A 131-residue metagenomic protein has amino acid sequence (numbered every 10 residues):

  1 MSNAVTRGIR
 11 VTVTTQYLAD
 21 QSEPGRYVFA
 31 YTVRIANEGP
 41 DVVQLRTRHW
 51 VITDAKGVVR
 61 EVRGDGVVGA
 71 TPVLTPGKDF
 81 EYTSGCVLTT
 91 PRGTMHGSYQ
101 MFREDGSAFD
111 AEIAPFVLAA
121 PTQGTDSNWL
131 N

Functional and structural regions predicted by a protein language model:
M1-R26: Low-complexity, acidic Ser/Thr/Pro/Gly-rich terminal tails and inter-domain linkers that flank the onset of structured
I9, Y27-F29, V33, R46 (+2 more regions): Hydrophobic core residues within well-ordered beta-strands of beta-rich domains
Q21-G25, V42, T89-G93: Short glycine/serine/proline-enriched coil/turn segments at secondary-structure junctions
I35-G39: Asparagine-centered strand-capping/turn motif at beta-strand->loop junctions
D41-R60, M101: Short acidic, flexible loop segments centered on an aromatic residue
R60-R92: Intrinsically disordered, low-complexity Pro/Gly/Ser/Thr-rich segments with frequent PxxP/GP/PP motifs and embedded
V87-N131: Terminal connector regions
